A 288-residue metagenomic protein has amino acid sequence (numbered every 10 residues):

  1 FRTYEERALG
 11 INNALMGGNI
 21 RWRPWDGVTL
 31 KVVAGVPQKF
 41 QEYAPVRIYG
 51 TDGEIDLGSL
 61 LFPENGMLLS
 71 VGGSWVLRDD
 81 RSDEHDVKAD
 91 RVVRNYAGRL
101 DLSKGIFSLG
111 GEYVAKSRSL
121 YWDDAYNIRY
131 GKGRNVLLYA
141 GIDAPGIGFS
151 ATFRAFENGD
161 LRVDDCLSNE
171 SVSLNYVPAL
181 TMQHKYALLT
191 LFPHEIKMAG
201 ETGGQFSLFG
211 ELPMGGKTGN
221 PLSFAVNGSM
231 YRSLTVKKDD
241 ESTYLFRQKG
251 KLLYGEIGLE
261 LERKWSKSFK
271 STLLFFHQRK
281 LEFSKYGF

Functional and structural regions predicted by a protein language model:
F1-P37, I142-C166: Outer membrane beta-barrel
E6-R7, A14-N19, P24, R47-S59 (+2 more regions): A signal for specific C-terminal beta-sheet/loop modules enriched in small/flexible residues with GP/PG/PP motifs
N12-V87, R91-Y96, D101: Hydrophobic, small-residue-rich alpha-helical packing segments that form membrane-like cores
F62-G66, G73-F288: Exposed, low-structure sequence patches enriched in small/polar residues
